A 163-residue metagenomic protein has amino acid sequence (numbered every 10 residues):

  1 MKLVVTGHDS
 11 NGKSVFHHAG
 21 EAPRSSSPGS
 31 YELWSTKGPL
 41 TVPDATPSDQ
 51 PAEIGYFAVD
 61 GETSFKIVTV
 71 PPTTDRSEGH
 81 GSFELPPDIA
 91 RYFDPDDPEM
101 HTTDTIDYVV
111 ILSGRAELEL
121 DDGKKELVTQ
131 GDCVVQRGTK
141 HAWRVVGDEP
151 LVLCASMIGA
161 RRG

Functional and structural regions predicted by a protein language model:
M1-Q50: N-terminal leader/capping segments at the start of a protein or of a new domain
V4-T6, V68, C154: Conserved hydrophobic/aromatic positions in well-ordered beta-strands
G7-H8, V15, I111-G114, M157: A structure-centric feature marking long, well-folded core domains of fungal metabolic enzymes and membrane transporters
H17, E119, V135-Q136: A generic structural signal for residues embedded in beta-strands
S48-A58: Compact, glycine-rich, soluble single-domain proteins
T63, P71, D75, G123-K125 (+2 more regions): Ligand-binding loop in jelly-roll beta-barrel domains
S64-T103, R137-K140, R161: Conserved short histidine dyad/triad with adjacent acidic residue
P95-T103, Y108-T129: A short beta-strand-loop-beta hairpin characteristic of the jelly-roll/cupin
